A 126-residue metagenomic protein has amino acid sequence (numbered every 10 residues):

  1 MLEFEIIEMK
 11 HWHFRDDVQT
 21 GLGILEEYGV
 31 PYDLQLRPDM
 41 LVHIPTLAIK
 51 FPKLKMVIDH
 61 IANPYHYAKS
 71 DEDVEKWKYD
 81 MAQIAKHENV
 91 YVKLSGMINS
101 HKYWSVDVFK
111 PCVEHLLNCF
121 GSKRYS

Functional and structural regions predicted by a protein language model:
M1-L2, K93: Redox-cofactor binding/interface segments in oxidoreductases and associated redox assembly factors
E3-E8: Core AdoMet radical
K10-S126: Catalytic pocket-lining loop regions of alpha/beta-barrel enzymes, especially the amidohydrolase/enolase/GH5 lineages
